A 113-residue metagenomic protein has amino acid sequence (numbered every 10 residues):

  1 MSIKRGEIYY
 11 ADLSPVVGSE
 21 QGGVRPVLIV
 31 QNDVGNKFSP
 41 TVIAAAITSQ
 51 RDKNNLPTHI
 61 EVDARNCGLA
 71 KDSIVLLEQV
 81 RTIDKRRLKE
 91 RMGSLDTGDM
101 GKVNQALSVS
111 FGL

Functional and structural regions predicted by a protein language model:
M1-L113: Conserved functional hotspots at enzyme active or ligand-binding sites that engage polyanionic ligands
